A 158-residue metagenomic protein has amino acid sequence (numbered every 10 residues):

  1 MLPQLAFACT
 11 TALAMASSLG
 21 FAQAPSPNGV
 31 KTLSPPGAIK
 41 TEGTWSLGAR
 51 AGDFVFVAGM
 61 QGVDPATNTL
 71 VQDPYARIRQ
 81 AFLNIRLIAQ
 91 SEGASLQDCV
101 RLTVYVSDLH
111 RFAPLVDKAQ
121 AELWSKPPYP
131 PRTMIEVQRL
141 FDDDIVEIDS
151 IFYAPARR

Functional and structural regions predicted by a protein language model:
Q4-V100, V106-R158: N-terminal presequence-like segments and the immediate start of the first folded domain
